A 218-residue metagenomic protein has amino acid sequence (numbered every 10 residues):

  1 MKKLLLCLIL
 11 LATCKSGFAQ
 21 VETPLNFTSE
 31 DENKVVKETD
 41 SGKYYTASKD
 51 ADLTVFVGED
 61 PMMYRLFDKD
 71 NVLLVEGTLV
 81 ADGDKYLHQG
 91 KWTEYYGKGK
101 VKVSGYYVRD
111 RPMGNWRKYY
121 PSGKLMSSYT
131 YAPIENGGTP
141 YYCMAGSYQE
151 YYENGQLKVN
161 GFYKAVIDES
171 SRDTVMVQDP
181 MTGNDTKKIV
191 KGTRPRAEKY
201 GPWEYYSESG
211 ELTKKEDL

Functional and structural regions predicted by a protein language model:
M1-L25: Bacterial Sec-dependent N-terminal signal peptides
A19-L218: Glycine/tyrosine- and acidic-biased, solvent-exposed loop/turn segments at the edges of beta-strands
